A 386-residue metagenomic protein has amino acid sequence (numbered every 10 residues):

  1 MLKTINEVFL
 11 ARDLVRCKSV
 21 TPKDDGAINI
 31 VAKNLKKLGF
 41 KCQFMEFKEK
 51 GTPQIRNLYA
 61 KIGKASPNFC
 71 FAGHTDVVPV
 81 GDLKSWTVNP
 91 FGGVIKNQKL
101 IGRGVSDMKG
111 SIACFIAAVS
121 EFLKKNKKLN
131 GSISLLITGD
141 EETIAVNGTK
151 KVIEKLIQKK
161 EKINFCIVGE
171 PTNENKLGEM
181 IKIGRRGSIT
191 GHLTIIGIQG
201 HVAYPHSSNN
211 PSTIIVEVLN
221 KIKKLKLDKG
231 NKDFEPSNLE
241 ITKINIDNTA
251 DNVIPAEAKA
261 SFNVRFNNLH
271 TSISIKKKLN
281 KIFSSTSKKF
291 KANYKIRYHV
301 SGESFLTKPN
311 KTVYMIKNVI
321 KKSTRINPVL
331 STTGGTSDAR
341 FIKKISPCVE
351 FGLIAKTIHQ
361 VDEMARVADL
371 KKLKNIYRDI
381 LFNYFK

Functional and structural regions predicted by a protein language model:
M1-G81, E257-S261, I275-K278, V367 (+1 more regions): N-terminal helical capping/dimerization or prosegment-like subdomains of hydrolases acting on amide or phosphate bonds
L2, N29, T172-K176, I183 (+1 more regions): Metal-dependent amide/peptide-bond hydrolase catalytic core, centered on the "pita-bread" metallohydrolase fold
Q43, C70, S134-L136, K295: A structural signal for isolated positions on well-ordered beta-strands in alpha/beta enzyme cores
N68-S134, Q158-K159, R366, K372: Active-site metal-coordination/substrate-binding segment of hydrolases, especially metallo-dependent peptidases
A72-H74, L136-T138, C166-E170, T194-I196 (+1 more regions): Short beta-strand segments
V80-K96, I167, G184-T194, N318-V319: Acidic-glycine-rich active-site phosphate/pyrophosphate-binding loop
M108-G184: Acidic/histidine-rich catalytic neighborhood of metal-dependent amide-processing enzymes
